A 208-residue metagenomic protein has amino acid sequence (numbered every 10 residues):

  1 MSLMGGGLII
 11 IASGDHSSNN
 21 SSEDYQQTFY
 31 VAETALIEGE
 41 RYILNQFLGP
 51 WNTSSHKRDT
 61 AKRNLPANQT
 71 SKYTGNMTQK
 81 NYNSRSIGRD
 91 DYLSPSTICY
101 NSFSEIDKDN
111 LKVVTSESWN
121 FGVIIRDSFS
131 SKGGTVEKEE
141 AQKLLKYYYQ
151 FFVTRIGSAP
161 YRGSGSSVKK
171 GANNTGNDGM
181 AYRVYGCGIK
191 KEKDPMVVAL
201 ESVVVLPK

Functional and structural regions predicted by a protein language model:
L3-K208: Terminal alpha-helical segments
